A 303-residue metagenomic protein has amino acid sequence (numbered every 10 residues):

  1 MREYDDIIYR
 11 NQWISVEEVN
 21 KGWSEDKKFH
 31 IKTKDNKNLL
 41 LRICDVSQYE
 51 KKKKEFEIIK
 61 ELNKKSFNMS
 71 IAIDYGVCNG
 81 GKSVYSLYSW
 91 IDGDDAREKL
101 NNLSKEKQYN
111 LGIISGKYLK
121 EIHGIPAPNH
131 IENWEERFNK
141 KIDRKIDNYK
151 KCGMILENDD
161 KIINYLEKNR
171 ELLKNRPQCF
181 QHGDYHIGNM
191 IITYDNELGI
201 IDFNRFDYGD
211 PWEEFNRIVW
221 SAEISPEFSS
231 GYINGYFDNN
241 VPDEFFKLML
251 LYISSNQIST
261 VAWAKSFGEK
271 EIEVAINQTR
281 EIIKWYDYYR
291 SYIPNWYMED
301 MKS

Functional and structural regions predicted by a protein language model:
M1-N11, I113, E121-G183, N234 (+2 more regions): An alpha-helical support segment within catalytic cores of ATP-dependent transferases
E17-N133: ATP-binding pocket architecture of kinase catalytic cores
K27-K32, N164-F215: Active-site acidic catalytic loop and adjacent metal/ATP-binding pocket of ATP-dependent phosphoryl transfer enzymes
K28, L41, A72, S89 (+8 more regions): Generic structural signal for small/hydrophobic residues in well-ordered secondary structure, especially within
K52-E55, W212, S230: Conserved strand-to-helix beginnings and helix N-cap segments that scaffold or border functional pockets
I59, S104-K105, G199, N216-I218 (+1 more regions): Glycine-rich, phosphate-binding/catalytic loops in enzymes
N63, I73, L100, N204 (+4 more regions): Short, flexible helix/strand-to-coil boundary loops that buttress conserved ligand/catalytic motifs in alpha/beta
I113, K174, R217, I224-S303: Helix-rich C-terminal or lid/interface subdomains of diverse kinases
